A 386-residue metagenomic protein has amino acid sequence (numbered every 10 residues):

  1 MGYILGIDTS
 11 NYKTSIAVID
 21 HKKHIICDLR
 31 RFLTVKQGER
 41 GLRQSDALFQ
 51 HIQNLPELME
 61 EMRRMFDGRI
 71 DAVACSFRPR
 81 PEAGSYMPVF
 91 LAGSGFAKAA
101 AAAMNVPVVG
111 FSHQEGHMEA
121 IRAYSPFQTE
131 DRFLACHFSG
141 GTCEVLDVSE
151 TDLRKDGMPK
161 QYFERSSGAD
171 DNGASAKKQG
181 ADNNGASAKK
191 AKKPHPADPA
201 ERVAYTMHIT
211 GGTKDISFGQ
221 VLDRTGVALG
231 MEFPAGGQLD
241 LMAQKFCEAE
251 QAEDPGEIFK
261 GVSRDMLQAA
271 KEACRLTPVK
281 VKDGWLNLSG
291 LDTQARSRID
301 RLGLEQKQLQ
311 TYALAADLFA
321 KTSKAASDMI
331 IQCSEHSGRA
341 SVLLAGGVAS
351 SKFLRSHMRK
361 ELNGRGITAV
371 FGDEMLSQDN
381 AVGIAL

Functional and structural regions predicted by a protein language model:
M1-G2, V106-L134: Conserved phosphate-binding catalytic cores of ATP/NTP-utilizing and phosphoryl-transfer enzymes
G2-H24, R132-V148: Gly/Thr-rich phosphate-binding beta-strand-loop-beta motif of the actin/hexokinase/Hsp70
S10-F49, R154, A204-I209: Short glycine-rich, Thr/Ser-proximal phosphate-binding strand/loop in the N-terminal lobe of ATP-dependent enzymes
E60-A97: Short beta-strand-loop/turn "lid" adjacent to the catalytic site in phosphate-handling enzymes
C75-R78, A100, S139, L343-S351: Glycine-rich beta-strand-to-loop/alpha-helix junction loops that act as flexible
H117-A120, G372-L386: Glycine-rich phosphate-binding/hydrolytic loop that grips phosphoryl groups
E150-Y162, D198-Q251, R298-D300: Glycine-rich phosphate-binding loop plus the immediately following alpha-helix
L241-V342, S351-I367: A contiguous, well-structured pocket-lining segment that forms one wall/lid of small-molecule binding clefts in soluble
